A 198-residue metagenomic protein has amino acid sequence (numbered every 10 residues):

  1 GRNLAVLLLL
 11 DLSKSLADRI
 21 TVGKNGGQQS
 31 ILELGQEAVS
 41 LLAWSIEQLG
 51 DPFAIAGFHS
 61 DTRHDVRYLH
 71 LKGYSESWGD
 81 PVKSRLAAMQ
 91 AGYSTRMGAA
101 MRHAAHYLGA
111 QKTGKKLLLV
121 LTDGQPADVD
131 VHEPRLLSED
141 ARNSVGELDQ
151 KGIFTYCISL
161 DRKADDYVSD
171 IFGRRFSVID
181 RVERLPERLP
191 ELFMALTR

Functional and structural regions predicted by a protein language model:
G1-R198: Acidic, glycine-rich A-domain
